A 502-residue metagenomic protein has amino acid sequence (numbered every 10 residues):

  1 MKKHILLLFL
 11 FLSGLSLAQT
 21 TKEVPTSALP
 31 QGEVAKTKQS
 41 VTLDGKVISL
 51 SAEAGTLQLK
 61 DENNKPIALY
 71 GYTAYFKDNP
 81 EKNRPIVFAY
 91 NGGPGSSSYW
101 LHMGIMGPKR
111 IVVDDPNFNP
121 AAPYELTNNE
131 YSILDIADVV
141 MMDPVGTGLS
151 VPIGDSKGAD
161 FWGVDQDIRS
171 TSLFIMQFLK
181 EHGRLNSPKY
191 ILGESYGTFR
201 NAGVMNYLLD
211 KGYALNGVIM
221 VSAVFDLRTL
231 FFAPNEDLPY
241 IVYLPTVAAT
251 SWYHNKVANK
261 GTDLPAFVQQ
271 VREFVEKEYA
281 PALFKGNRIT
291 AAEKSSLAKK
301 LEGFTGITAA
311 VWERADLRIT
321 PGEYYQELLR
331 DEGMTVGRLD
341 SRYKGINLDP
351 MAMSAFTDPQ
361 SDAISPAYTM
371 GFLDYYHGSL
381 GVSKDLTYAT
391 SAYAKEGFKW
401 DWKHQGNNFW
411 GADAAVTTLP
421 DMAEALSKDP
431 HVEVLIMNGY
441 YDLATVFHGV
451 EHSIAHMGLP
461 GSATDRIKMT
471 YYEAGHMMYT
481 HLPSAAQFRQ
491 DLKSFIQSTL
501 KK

Functional and structural regions predicted by a protein language model:
T20-E23, N64-D160, A455: N-terminal cap/lid subdomain of alpha/beta-hydrolase-fold enzymes
G32-N79: N-terminal cap/lid segment of alpha/beta-hydrolase-fold proteins
K109-V112, L208-T305: A catalytic-pocket lid/entrance helix-loop region that shapes and gates access to the active site across common
I111-N186, R228-L230, D237-I241, T246 (+5 more regions): Active-site-proximal cap/loop segments of hydrolase catalytic domains
G183-Y196: Alpha/beta-hydrolase fold nucleophile elbow
N287-A444: Alpha/beta-hydrolase fold catalytic core
V432, V446-H456: Short alpha-helix in the alpha/beta-hydrolase fold that links the catalytic acid
E473-S484: Catalytic histidine-centered segment of alpha/beta-hydrolase-like enzymes
